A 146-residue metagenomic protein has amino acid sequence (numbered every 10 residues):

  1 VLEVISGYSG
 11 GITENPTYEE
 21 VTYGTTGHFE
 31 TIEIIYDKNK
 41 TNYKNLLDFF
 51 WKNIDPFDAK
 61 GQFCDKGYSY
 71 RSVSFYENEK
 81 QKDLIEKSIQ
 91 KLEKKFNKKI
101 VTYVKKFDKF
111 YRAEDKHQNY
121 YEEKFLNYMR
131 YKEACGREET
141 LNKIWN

Functional and structural regions predicted by a protein language model:
V1-N146: Flexible coil/turn and secondary-structure edge motifs
